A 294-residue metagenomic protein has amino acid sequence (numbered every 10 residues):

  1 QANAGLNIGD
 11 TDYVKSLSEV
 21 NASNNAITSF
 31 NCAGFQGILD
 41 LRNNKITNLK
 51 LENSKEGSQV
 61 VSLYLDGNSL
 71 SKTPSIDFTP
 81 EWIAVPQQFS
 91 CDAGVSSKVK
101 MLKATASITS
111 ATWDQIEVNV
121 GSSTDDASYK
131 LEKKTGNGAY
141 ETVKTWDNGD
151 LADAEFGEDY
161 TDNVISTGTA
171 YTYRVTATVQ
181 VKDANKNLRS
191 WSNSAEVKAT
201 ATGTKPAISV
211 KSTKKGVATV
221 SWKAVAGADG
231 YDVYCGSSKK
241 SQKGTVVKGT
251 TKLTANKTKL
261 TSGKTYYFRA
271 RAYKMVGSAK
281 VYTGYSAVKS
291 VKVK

Functional and structural regions predicted by a protein language model:
N3-G9, F30, L49, T73-P74: Canonical leucine-rich repeat
Y13-L17, F35-G37, E56-V60: Leucine-rich repeat
V20-A22, L39-L41, L63-L65, F89: Conserved hydrophobic beta-strand positions in leucine-rich repeat
L51-L102: Leucine-rich solenoid repeat scaffolds
M101-T124, N187-G227, S262, K280-K294: Pro/Thr/Ser/Gly-rich low-complexity, intrinsically disordered linker/stalk tracts
K130-T167, D232-T261, M275-G277: Recognizes extended acidic, P/S/T-rich segments that occur within or adjacent to Ig-like beta-sandwich modules
D162-V181, L260-S278: Beta-strand-rich modules
